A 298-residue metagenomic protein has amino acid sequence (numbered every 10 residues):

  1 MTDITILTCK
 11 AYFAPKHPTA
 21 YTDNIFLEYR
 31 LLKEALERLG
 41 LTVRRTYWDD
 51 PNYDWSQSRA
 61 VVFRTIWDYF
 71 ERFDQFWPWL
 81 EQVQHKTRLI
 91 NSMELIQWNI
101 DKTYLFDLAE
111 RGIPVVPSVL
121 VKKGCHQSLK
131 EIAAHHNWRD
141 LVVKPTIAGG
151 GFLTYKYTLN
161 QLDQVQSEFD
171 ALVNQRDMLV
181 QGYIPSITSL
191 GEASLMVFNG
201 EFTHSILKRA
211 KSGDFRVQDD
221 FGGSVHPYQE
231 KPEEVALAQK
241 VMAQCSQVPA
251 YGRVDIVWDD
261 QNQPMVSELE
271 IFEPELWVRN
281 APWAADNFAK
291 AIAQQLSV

Functional and structural regions predicted by a protein language model:
M1-T5: Extreme N-terminal starter segment of soluble prokaryotic enzymes
C9-S118: Conserved N-proximal alpha/beta basic substrate-recognition cap immediately N-terminal to, or forming the N-lobe
W48-N52, G182-S186, V254-V257: Short, solvent-exposed loop/turn elements at beta->coil junctions and helix N-caps that rim active or binding pockets
S58-F63, S194-V197, Q263-P274: A short beta-strand motif that forms the metal-chelation/ATP-contact edge of phosphoryl-transfer active sites
G112-L141, P145: Rossmann-like NAD(P)H-binding beta-loop-alpha module
L141, M196, H204, G252 (+1 more regions): Protein kinase-like catalytic core scaffold
F152, K156-M242, S246: Phosphate-binding site of ATP-dependent enzymes
P232-V298: ATP-dependent carboxylate activation and anion-phosphoryl transfer catalytic cores that bind Mg-ATP to form
